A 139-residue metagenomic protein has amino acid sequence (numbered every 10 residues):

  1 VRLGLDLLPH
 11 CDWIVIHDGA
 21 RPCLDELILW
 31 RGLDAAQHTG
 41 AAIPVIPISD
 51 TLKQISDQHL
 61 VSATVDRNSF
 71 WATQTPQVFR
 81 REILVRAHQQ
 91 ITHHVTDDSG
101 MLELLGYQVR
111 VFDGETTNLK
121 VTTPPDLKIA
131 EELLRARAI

Functional and structural regions predicted by a protein language model:
V1-R2, E26-L29, P124: Conserved strand-to-helix beginnings and helix N-cap segments that scaffold or border functional pockets
R2-W13: Active-site nucleotide-sugar/metal-binding loop of Leloir-type enzymes
G4, H17-D18, P47, R80 (+1 more regions): Residue-level signal for inorganic ion chemistry
D6, D34, E132-A136: Short, well-ordered alpha-helices that flank and scaffold nucleotide-derived cofactor binding pockets
C11-R21: Short beta-strand-to-loop acidic/aromatic patch adjacent to the donor-nucleotide binding site
A20, T92, T116-L119: Glycine-rich "substrate-gating" loop/helix at the edge of Rossmann-like oxidoreductase active sites
C23-F112, I139: Conserved core of the sugar-phosphate nucleotidyltransferase
N118-I139: Hydrophobic helical membrane-anchoring modules
